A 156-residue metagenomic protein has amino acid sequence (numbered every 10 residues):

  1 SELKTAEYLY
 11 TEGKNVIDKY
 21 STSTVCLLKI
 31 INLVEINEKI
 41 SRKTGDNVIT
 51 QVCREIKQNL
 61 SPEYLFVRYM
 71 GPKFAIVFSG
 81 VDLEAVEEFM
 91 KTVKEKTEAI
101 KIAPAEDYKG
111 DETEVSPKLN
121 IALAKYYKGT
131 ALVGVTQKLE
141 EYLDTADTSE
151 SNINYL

Functional and structural regions predicted by a protein language model:
S1-T24, I31-K57, V67-G71, A75 (+3 more regions): Conserved long alpha-helical elements within nucleotide-processing catalytic cores of c-di-GMP signaling and class III
V16, T97-I100, A146: Signal-transduction coiled-coil helices of two-component systems
S23, F66, I100-D107, S149 (+1 more regions): Short, polar/charged, Gly/Pro-enriched helix-capping and turn/loop motifs at alpha-helix termini and inter-helix linkers
T24-L28, V67, A122-A124, N154: Conserved beta-strand cores of small sensory beta-sandwich domains that regulate signal transduction, primarily PAS/PAC
R42, S79, L83, E87-K94 (+2 more regions): Catalytic-core segments of nucleotide cyclases and related cyclic-nucleotide turnover enzymes
Q58-E63, E95-E112: Short catalytic/binding micro-motifs of nucleotide second-messenger systems
Y64, L119: Short, conserved active-site loop motifs that form the nucleotide-linked donor/cofactor pocket
